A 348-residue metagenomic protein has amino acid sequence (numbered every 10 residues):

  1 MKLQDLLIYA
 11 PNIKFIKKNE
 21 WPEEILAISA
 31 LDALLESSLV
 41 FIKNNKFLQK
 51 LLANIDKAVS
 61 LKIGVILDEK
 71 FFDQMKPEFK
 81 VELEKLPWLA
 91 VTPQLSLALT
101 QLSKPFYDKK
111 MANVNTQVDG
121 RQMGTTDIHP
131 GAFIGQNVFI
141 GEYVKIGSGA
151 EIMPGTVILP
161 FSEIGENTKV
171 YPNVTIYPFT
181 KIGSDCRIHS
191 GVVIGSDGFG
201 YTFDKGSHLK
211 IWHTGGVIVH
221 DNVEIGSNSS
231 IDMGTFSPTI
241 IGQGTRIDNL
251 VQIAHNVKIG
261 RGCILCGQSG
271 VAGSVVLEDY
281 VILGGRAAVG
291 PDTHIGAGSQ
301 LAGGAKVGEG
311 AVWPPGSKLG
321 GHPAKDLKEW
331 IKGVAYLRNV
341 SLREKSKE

Functional and structural regions predicted by a protein language model:
M1-G124, T180, D185, G191-V192 (+4 more regions): Terminal amphipathic alpha-helical/low-complexity segments used for targeting or macromolecular assembly
F41, G120-D326: Structural signal for interior beta-strand "rungs" in well-ordered beta-sheet cores of soluble enzyme domains
